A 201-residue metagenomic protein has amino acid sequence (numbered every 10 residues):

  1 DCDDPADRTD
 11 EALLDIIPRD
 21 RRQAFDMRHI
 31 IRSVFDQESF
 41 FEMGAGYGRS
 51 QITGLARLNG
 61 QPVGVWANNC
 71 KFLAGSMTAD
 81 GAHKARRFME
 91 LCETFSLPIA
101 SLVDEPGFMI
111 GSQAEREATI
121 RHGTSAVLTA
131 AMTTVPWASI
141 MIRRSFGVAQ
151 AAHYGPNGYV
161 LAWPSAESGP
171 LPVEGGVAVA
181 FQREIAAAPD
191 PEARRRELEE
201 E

Functional and structural regions predicted by a protein language model:
D1-E201: Ligand-binding clefts of soluble mixed alpha/beta catalytic domains
